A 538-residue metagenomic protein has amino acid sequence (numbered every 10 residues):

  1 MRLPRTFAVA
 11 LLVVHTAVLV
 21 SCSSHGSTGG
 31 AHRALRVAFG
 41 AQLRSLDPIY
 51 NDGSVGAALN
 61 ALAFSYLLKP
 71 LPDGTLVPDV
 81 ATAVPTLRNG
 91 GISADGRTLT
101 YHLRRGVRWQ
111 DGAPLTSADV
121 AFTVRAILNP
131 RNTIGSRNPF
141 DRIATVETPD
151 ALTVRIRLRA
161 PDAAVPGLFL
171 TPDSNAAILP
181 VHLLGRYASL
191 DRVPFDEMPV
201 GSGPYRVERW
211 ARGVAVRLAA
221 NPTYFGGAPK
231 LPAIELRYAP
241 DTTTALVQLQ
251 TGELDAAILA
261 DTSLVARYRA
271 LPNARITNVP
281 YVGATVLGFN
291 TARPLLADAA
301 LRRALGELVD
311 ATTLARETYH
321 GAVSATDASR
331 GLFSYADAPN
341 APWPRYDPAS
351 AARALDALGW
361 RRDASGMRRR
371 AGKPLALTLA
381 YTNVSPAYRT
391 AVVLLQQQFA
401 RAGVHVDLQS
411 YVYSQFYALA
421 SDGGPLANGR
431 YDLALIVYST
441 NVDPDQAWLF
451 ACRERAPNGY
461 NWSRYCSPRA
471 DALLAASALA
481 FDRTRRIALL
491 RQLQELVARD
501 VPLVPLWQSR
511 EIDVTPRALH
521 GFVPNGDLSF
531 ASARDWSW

Functional and structural regions predicted by a protein language model:
S23-H25: Bacterial signal peptide processing site
A38-S93, R125, M198-S202: N-terminal lobe/hinge region of extracytoplasmic solute-binding protein
L71-T75, P172-P229, A233, T243 (+1 more regions): Gly/Pro-rich hinge or "lid" segments in bacterial periplasmic/extracellular proteins
A83-T133, R155-R157, Q248, L295-A297: Aromatic- and charge-enriched surface segment that lines or borders ligand/interaction sites
T116-T123, A151-R157, P161, G203-P204 (+7 more regions): Alpha-helical secondary-structure segments
R137-R186, R209-A211: Surface-exposed binding/hinge segments that line and control ligand-binding clefts or catalytic entry sites
V193, N221-R267, V393, H405-D407 (+1 more regions): Ligand-site clamp/hinge motif
A211, A220, L308-A341, D347-A352 (+2 more regions): Detector for C-terminal structural segments
